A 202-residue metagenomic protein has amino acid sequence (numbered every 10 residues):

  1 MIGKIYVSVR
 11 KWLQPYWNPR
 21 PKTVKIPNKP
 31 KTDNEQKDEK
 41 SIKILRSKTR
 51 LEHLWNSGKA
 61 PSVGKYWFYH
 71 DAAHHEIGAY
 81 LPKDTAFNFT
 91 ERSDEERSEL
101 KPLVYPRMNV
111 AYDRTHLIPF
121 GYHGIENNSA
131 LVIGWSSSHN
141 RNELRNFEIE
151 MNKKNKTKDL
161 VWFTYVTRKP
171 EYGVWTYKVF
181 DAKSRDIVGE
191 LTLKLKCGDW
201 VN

Functional and structural regions predicted by a protein language model:
M1-G58: Long, non-catalytic terminal segments
R50, W55-N202: Domain-level detector of nuclease and nuclease-like folds in predominantly extracellular/periplasmic contexts
